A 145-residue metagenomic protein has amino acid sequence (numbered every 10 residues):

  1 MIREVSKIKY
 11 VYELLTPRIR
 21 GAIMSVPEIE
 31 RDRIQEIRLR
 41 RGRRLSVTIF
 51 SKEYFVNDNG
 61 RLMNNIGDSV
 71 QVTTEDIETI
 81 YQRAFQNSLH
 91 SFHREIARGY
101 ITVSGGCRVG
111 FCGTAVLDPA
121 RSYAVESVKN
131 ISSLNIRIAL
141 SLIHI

Functional and structural regions predicted by a protein language model:
M1-G106, V116: N-terminal accessory targeting/assembly segments
V103-S141: Charged, amphipathic alpha-helical linker segments immediately N-terminal to NTP-binding catalytic cores
I143-I145: Conserved small/polar residues in nucleotide/adenosyl-binding loops
